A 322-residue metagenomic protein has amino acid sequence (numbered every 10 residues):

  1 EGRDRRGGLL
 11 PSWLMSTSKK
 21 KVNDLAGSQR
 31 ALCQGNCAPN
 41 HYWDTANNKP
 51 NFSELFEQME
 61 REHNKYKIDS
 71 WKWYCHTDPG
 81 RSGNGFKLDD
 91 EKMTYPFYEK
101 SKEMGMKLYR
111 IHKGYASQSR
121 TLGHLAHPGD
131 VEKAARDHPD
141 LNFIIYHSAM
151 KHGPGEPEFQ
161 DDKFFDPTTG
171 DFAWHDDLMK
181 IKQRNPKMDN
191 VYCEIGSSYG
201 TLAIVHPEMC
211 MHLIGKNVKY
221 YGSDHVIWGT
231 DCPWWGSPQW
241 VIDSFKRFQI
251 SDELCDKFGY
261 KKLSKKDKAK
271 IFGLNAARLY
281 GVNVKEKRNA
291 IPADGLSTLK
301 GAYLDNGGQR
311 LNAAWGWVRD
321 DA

Functional and structural regions predicted by a protein language model:
E1, D69, K216, Y220-I227 (+1 more regions): Mid-to-C-terminal alpha-helical segments outside catalytic/metal-binding sites
E1, S18, Q58, M93 (+7 more regions): Alpha-helical packing segments of well-folded alpha/beta enzyme cores
E1-L9, T17-L25, Q29, C33 (+3 more regions): Surface-exposed intrinsically disordered loops and tails
D4-A126: Active-site gating/metal-coordination segments in enzymes
G7, C33-G35, W71, S101 (+6 more regions): Divalent metal-coordination and catalytic microenvironments
L10-W13, D231-G236: Short, solvent-exposed turn/loop segments enriched in Gly/Ser/Thr/Pro and often Arg
A46-N47, G83-G85, T121-G123, G155-F159 (+2 more regions): Short aromatic-enriched loop/helix-cap "lid" or pocket-rim segments at secondary-structure transitions that line
G85-W228, L254-K262, G308-A314, V318-D321: Catalytic pocket-lining loop regions of alpha/beta-barrel enzymes, especially the amidohydrolase/enolase/GH5 lineages
